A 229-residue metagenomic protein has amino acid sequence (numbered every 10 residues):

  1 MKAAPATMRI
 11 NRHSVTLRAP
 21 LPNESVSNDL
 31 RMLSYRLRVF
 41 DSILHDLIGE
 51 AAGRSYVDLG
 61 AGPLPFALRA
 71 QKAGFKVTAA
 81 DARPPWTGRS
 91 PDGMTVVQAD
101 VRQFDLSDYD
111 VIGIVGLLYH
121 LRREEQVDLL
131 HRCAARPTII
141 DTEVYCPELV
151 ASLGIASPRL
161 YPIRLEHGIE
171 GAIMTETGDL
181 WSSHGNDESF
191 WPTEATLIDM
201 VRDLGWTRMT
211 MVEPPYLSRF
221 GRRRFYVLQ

Functional and structural regions predicted by a protein language model:
M1-D108, G221-F225: Conserved N-terminal segment of class I S-adenosyl-L-methionine
G113: A conserved beta-strand element that flanks and buttresses the S-adenosyl-L-methionine
G116-L121: A short His-aromatic
R123-R132, P137-Q229: S-adenosyl-L-methionine-dependent methyltransferase catalytic module, highlighting the catalytic core
